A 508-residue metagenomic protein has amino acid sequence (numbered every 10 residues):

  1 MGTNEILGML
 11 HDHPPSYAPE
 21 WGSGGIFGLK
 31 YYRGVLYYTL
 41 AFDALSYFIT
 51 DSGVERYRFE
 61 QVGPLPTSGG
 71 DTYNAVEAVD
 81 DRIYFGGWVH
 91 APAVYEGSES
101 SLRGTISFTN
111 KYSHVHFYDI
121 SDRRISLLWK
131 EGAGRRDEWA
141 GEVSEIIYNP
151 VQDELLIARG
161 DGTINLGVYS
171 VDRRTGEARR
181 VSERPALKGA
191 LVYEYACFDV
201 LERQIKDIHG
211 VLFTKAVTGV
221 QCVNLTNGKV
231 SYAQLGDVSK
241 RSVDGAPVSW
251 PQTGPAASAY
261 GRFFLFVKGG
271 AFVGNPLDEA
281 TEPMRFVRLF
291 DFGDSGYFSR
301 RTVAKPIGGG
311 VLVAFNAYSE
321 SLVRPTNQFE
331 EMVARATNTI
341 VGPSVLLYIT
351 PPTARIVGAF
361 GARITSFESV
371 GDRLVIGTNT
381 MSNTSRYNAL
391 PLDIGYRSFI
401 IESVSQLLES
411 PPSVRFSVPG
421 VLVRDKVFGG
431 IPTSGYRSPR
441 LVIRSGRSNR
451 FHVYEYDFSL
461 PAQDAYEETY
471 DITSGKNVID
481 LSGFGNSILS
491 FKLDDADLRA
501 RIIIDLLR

Functional and structural regions predicted by a protein language model:
G2-N4, Y32-P66, G87-D122, G167 (+1 more regions): Beta-propeller domains
I6, L10-Y17, R58-S68, H116 (+7 more regions): Surface-exposed loop and turn segments in beta-propeller and other repeat-based domains that flank or scaffold
D12-Y47, L65-S68, T72-A75: Beta-strand-rich domains and repeat architectures in extracellular enzymes and scaffolds, especially beta-propellers
E20-Y32, T72-Y84, V89-A91, W139-Q152 (+6 more regions): Structural signature of eukaryotic scaffold interfaces centered on beta-propeller domains
G86-Y112, V200-G219, A271-L277, L312-V341 (+1 more regions): Short, conserved, GDST-rich strand-edge loop motifs in beta-rich repeat architectures
D137-P276: Solenoidal tandem-repeat scaffolds enriched in leucines and small polar residues
A362-V423, F428, P432, D505: Blade-level signature of beta-propeller repeat domains, shared across WD40, Kelch, NHL, RCC1 and BNR/Asp-box propellers
P439, S482-R499: Noncatalytic modules at the cell exterior or secretory-pathway interfaces, chiefly beta-strand-rich lectin/adhesion
